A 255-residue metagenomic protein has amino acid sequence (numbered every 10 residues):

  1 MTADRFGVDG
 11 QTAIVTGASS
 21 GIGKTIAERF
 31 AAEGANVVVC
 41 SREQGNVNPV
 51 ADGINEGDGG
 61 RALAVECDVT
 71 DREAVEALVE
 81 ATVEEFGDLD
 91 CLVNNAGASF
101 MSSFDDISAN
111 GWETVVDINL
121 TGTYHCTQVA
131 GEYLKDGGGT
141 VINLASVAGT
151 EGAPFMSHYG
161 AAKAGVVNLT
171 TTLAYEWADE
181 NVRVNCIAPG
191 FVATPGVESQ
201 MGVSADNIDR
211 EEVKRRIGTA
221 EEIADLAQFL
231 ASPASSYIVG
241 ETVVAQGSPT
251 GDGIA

Functional and structural regions predicted by a protein language model:
T2-D4, E151, Q228, V239-A255: Short C-terminal tail/terminal secondary-structure segment of NAD(P)H-dependent dehydrogenase/reductase domains
T12, S19-G21, E43: Conserved glycine-rich cofactor-binding loop
V93, A178, R183, I238-G240: Short, small/polar-rich loop/turn modules that mediate ligand/substrate recognition or access, typified
S103-F104, S108-V116, V197, I208: Substrate-binding pocket helix/loop in short-chain dehydrogenase/reductase
T127, A162, T170: Active-site helix of classical SDR
E132, Y175-D179, S236: Alpha-helical segment proximal to the catalytic Tyr-Lys
S146: Residue(s) in the substrate-gating loop at a strand-loop-helix junction that position the organic substrate next
